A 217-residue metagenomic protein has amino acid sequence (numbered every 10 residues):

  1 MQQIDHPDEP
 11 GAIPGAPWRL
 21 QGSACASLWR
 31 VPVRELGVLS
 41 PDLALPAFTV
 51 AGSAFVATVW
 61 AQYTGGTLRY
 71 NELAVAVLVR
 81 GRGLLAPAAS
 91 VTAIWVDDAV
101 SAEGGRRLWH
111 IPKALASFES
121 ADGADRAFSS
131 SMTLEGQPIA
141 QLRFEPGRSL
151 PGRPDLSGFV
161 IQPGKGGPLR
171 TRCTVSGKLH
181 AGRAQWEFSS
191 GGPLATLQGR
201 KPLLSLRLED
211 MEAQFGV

Functional and structural regions predicted by a protein language model:
M1-E72, K201-L203, L208-M211, G216: N-terminal domain-onset segments
M1-Q2, L45-A51, T67, S90-T92 (+2 more regions): N-terminal start-of-chain detector that recognizes signal peptides and the immediate post-cleavage beginning
Q2-P10, R106-V217: Interaction-surface and assembly-scaffold signal
V50-G52, A57, R69-N71, L84-A86 (+2 more regions): Aromatic-enriched hydrophobic runs in primary sequence
T58-L134: Aromatic- and glycine-enriched beta-alpha-beta binding-site module
